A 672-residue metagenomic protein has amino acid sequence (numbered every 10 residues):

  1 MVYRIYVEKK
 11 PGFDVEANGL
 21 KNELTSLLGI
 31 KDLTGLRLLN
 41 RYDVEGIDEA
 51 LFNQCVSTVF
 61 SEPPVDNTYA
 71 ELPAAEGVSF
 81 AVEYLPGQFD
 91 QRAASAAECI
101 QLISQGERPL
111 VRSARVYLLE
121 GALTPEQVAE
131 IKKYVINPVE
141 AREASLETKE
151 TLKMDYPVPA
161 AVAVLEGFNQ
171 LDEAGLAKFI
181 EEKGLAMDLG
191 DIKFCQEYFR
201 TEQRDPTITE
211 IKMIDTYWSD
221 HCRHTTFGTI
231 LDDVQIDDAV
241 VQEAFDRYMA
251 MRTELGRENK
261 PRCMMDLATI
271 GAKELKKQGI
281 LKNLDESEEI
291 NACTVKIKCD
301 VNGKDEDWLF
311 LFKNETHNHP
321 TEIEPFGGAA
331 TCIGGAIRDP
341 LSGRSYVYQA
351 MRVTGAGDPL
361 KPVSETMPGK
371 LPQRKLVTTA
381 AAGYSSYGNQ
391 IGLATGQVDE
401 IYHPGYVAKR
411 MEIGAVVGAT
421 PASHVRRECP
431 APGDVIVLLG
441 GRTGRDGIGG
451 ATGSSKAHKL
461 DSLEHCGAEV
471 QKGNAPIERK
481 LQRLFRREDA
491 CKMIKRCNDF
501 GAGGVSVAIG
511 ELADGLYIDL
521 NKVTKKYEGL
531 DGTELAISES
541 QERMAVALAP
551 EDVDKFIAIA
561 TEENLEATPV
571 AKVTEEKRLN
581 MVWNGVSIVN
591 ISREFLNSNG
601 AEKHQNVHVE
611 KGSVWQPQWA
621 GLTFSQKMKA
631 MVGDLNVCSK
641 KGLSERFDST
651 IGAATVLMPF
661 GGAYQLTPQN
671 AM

Functional and structural regions predicted by a protein language model:
M1-P11, L38-D43, A75-P86, A114-Y117 (+2 more regions): Short glycine-/aliphatic-rich beta-strand segments at the starts of folded cytosolic domains
Y6-E16, G46-D48, A81-R92, A122-L123 (+2 more regions): Short, surface-exposed ligand-recognition loops at beta-strand->loop->(often short) alpha-helix junctions that present
G12-G29, N53-S57, Q88-S104, G510-V523: Short amphipathic alpha-helix segments
G19, E23-G77: Acidic (E/D-rich), amphipathic helical modules within compact regulatory domains
G19-L24, F52-E62, A93-I100, Q127-I136 (+1 more regions): Short amphipathic alpha-helices in soluble, non-transmembrane regions that often serve as interface/regulatory elements
D32-T34, G87-F89, R108, A114 (+3 more regions): Glycine/proline-enriched, intrinsically flexible loops and inter-domain linkers
D48-A74, E130-E150, I591-E594: Short, structured interface segments
P63-A114, R252-L255: Short, solvent-exposed interaction modules
